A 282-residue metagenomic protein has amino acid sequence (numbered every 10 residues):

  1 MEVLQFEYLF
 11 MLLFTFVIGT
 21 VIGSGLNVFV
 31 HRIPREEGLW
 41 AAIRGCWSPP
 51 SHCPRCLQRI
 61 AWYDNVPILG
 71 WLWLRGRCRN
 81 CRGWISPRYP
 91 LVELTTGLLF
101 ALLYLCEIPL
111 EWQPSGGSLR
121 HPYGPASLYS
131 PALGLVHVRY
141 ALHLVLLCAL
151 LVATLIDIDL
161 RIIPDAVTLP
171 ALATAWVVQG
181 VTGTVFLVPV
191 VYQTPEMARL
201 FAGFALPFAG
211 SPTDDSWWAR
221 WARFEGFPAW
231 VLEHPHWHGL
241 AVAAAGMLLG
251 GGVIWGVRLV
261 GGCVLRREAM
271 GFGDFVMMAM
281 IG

Functional and structural regions predicted by a protein language model:
M1-G282: A membrane-topology feature that recognizes alpha-helical transmembrane segments and their immediate juxtamembrane
